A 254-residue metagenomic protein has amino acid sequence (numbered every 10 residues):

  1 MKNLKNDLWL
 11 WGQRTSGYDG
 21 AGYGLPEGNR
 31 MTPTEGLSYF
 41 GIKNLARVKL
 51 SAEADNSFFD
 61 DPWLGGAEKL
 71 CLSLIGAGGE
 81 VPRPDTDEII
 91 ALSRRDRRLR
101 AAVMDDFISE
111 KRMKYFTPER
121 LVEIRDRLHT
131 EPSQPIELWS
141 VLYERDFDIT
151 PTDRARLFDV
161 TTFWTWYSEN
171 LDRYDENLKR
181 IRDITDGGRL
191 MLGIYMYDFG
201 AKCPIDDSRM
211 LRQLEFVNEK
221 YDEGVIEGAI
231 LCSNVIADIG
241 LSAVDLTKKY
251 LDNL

Functional and structural regions predicted by a protein language model:
M1-L254: Glycan-processing catalytic domains of CAZymes
